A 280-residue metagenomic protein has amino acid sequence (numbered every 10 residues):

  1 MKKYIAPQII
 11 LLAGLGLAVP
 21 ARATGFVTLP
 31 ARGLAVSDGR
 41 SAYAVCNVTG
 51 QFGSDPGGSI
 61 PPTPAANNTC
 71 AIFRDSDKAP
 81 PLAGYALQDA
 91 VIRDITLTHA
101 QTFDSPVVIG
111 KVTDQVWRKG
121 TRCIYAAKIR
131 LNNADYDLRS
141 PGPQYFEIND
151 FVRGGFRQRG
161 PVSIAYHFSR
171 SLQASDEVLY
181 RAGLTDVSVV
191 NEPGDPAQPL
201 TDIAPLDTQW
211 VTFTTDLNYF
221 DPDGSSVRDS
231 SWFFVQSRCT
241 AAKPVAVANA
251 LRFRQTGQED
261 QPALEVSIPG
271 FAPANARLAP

Functional and structural regions predicted by a protein language model:
M1-I9: Bacterial N-terminal signal peptides that target proteins for export
Q8-G16: Bacterial N-terminal signal peptides
V19-A23: Sec/Tat signal peptide C-region and signal peptidase I cleavage site
T24-P280: Extracellular or exported targeting regions of proteins
